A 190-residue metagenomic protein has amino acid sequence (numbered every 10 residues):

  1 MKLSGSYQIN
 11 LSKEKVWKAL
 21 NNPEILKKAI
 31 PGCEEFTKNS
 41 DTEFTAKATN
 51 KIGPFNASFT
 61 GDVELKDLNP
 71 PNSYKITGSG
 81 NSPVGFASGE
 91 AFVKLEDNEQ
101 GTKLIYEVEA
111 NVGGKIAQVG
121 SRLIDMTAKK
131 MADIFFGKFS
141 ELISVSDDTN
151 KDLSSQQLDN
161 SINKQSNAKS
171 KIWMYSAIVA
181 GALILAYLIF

Functional and structural regions predicted by a protein language model:
M1-E43, Q165-N167, Y175-F190: Hydrophobic ligand-binding cavity/cleft-lining segments
K2-S6, E43, S58-T60, S73 (+2 more regions): Intrinsic-disorder/low-complexity, polar/charged segments enriched in Ser/Thr/Lys/Arg/Asp/Glu/Gln
G5, E34, G61-D67, G89-D97: Hydrophobic/aromatic beta-strand elements that line small-molecule binding cavities or substrate pockets in beta-rich
V16-L20, L26, L65, Y106 (+1 more regions): Hydrophobic pocket/interface hotspot
K38-S79, S176: Glycine-rich portal/gate segments that line the openings of hydrophobic small-molecule binding cavities
G80-L123: Beta-strand/loop substructures that line and gate deep hydrophobic ligand-binding cavities in soluble
I105, K115-S155: A conserved amphipathic terminal alpha-helix motif
G137-A177, G181: Short, highly charged C-terminal tails/helix-capping segments
